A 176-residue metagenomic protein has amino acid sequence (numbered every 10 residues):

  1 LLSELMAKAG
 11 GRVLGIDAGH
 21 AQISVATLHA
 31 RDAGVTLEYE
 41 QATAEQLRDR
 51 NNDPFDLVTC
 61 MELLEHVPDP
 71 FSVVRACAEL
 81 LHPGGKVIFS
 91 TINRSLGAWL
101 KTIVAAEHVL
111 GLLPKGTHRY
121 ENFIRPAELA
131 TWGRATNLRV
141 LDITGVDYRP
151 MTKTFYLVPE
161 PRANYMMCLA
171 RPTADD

Functional and structural regions predicted by a protein language model:
L1-G10: Conserved SAM-binding loop of SAM-dependent methyltransferases across substrates and taxa, primarily the Class I
G19-A21: Conserved SAM/SAH-binding beta-strand->alpha-helix loop
D32-L47: Conserved SAM-binding strand-loop segment of SAM-dependent methyltransferases
E45-V58: A short acidic, Gly/Pro-enriched loop at the edge of an enzyme's catalytic core that lines a small-molecule cofactor
F71-K86: A short glycine-rich, Lys/Arg-flanked "PGG" loop and its adjoining helix->strand segment in the class I
K86-L110: Conserved class I S-adenosyl-L-methionine
T91, H108-E128: Acceptor-substrate binding/catalytic loop of class I
Y120-I143: Short alpha-helix
